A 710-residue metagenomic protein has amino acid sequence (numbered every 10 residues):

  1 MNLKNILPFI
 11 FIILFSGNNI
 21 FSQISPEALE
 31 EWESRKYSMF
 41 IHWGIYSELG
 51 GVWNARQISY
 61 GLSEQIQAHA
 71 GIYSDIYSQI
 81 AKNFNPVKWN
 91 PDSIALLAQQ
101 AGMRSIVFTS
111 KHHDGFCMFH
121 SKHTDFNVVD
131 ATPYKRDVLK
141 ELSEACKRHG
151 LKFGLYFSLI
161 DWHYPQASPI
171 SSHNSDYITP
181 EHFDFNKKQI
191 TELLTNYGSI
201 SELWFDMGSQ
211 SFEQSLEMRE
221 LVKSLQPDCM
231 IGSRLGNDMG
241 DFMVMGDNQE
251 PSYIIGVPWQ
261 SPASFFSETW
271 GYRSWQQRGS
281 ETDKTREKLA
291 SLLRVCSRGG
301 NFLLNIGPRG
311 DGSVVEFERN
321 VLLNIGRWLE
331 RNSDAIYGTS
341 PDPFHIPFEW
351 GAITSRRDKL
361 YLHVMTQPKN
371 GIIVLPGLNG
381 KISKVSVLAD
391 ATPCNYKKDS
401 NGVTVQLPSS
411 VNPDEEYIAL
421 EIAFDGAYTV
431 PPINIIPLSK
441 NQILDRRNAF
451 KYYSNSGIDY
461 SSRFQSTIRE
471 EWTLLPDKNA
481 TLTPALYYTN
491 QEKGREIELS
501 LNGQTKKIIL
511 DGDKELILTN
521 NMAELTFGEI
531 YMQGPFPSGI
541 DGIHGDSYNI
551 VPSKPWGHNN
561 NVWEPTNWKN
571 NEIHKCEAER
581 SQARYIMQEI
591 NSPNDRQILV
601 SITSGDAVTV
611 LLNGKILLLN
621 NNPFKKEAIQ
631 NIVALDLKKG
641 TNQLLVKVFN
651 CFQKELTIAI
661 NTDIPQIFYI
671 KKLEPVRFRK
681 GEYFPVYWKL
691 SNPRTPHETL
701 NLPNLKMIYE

Functional and structural regions predicted by a protein language model:
M1-Q23: Bacterial Sec-dependent N-terminal signal peptides
Q23-T481, Y487-L516: Mature catalytic domains of secreted/periplasmic carbohydrate-active enzymes
A28, W32-E48, D425-S454, N490-C576 (+1 more regions): Accessory carbohydrate-binding/adhesion or oligomerization-edge regions at the termini of glycan-active proteins
V107-S110, A485, N490-K493, S592 (+2 more regions): Aromatic-lined ligand-binding clefts that engage carbohydrates, nucleic acids, or primary amines
V364-T366, P376-L378, E470-L482, Y488 (+3 more regions): Extracellular and analogous surface-interaction loops
I418-L420, L482-P484, R596-I602, N631 (+2 more regions): Short, well-structured beta-strand segments within conserved domains
K506, L617-L618: Short hydrophobic beta-strand segments in globular cytosolic domains
